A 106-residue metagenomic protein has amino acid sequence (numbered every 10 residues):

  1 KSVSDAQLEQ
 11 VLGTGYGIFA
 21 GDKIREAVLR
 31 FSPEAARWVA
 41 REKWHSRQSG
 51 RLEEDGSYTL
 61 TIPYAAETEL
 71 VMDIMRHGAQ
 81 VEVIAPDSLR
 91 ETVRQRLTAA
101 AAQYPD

Functional and structural regions predicted by a protein language model:
K1-A6: Short acidic, Gly/Pro-enriched loop/turn segments at secondary-structure junctions
L8-D106: Polybasic (Lys/Arg-rich)
